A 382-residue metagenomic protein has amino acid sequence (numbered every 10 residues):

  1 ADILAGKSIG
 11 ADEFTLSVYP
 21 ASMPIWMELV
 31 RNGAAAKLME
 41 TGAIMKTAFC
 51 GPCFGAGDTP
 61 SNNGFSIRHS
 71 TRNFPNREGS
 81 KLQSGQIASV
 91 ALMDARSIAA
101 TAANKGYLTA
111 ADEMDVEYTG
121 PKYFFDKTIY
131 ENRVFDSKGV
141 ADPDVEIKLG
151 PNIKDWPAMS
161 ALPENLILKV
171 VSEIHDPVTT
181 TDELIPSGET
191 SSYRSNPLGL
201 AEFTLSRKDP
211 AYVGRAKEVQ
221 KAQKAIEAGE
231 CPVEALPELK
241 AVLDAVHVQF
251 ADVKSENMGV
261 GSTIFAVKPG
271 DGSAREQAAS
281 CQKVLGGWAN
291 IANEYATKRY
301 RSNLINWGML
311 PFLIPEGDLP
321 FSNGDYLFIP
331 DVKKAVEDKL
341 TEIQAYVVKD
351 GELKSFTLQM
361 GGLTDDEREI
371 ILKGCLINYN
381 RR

Functional and structural regions predicted by a protein language model:
A1-R382: Fe-S-dependent hydro-lyases/dehydratases of central metabolism
